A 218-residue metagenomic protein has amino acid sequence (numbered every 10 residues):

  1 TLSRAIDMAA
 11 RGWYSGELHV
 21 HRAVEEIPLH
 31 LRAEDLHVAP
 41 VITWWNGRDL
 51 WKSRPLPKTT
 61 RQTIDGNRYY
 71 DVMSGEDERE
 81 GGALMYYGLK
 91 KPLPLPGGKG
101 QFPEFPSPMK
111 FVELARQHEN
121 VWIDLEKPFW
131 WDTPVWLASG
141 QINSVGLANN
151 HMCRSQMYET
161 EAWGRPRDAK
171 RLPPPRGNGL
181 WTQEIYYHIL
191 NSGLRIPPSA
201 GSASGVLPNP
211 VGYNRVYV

Functional and structural regions predicted by a protein language model:
T1-V218: Extended, charged catalytic domains and RNA/DNA-binding interfaces, predominantly in divalent-metal-using enzymes
